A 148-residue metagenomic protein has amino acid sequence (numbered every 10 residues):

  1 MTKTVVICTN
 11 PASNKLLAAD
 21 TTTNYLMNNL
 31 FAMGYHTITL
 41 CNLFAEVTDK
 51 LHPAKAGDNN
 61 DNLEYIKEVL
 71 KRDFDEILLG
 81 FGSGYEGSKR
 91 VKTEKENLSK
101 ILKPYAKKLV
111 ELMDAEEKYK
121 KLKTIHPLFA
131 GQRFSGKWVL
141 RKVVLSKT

Functional and structural regions predicted by a protein language model:
M1-F74, S83, S88: A polyanion-binding, active-site-adjacent surface
L79: Redox-cofactor binding/interface segments in oxidoreductases and associated redox assembly factors
R90-T148: C-terminal capping/extension of enzyme domains
